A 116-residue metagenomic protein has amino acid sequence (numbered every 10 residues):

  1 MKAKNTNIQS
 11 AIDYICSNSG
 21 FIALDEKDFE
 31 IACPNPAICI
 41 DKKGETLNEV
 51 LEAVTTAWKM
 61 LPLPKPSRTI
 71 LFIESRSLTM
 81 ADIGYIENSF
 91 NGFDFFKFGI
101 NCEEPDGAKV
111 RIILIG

Functional and structural regions predicted by a protein language model:
M1-G116: Tubulin/FtsZ superfamily GTPase core signature
